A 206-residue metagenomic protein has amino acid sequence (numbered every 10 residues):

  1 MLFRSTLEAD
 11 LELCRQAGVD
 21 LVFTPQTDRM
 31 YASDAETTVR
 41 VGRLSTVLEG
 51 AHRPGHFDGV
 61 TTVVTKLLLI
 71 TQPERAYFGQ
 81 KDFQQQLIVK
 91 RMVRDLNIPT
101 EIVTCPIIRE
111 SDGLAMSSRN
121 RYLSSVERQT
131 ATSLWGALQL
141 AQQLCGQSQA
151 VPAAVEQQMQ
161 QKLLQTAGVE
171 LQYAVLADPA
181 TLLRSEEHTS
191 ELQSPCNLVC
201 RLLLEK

Functional and structural regions predicted by a protein language model:
M1-E170, V175-E186: Nucleotidyltransferase catalytic core that binds NTPs
M1-L2, E187-K206: Single conserved hydrophobic/aromatic residue that forms the stacking wall/gate of nucleotide- or nucleobase-binding
